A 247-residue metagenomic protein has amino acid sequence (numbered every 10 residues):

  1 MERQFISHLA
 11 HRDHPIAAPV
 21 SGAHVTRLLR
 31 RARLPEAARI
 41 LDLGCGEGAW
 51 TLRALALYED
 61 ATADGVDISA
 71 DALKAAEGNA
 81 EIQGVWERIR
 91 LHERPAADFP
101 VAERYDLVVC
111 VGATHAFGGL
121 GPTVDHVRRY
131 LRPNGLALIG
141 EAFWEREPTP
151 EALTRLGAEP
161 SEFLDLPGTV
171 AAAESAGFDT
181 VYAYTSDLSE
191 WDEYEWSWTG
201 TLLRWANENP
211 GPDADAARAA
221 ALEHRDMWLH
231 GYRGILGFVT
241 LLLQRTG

Functional and structural regions predicted by a protein language model:
A18-E36: Conserved alpha-helix/loop element of class I SAM-dependent methyltransferases that forms part of the SAM/SAH-binding
A37-G46: Conserved class I S-adenosyl-L-methionine
A49-A97: Class I SAM-dependent methyltransferase SAM/SAH-binding core
D98-V108: A short acidic, Gly/Pro-enriched loop at the edge of an enzyme's catalytic core that lines a small-molecule cofactor
L107-G119: A short SAM/SAH-binding and catalytic strip from SAM-dependent methyltransferases
G121-L136: A short glycine-rich, Lys/Arg-flanked "PGG" loop and its adjoining helix->strand segment in the class I
A142-P160: Short, glycine-/aromatic-enriched active-site segment of Class I SAM-dependent methyltransferases
Y182-G247: Conserved Class I S-adenosyl-L-methionine
